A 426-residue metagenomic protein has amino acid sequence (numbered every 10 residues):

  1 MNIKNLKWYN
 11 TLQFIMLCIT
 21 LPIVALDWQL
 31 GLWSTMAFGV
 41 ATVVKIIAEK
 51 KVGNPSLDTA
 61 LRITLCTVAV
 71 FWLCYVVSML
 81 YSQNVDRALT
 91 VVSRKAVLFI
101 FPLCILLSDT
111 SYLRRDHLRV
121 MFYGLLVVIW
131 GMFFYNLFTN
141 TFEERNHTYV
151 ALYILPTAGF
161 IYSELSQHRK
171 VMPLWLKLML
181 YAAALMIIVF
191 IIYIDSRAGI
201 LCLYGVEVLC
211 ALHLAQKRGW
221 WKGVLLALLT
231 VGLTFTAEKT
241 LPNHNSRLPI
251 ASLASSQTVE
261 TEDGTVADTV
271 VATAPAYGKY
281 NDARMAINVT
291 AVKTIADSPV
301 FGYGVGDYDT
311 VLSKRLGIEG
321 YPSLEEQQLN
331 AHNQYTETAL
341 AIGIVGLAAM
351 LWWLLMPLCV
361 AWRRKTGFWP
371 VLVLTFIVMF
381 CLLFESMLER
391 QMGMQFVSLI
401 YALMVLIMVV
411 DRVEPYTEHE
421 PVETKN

Functional and structural regions predicted by a protein language model:
M1-V77, Q83-R87, L107-R119, E164-L178 (+2 more regions): Transmembrane signal-anchor hairpin modules in multi-pass inner-membrane enzymes, especially those that act on
C18-A25, L180-D195, I377-L383: Membrane-interface alpha helices of multi-pass inner-membrane proteins
G31-K45, T90-L103, T148-E164, G199-C210 (+3 more regions): Hydrophobic core segments of transmembrane alpha-helices in multi-pass, intramembrane catalytic enzymes
F38-V43, E207, W353, V371-L383 (+1 more regions): Transmembrane alpha-helices of multi-pass inner-membrane enzymes
I100-P102, T110-K217, K222, L229 (+3 more regions): Alpha-helical transmembrane segments of multi-pass inner-membrane proteins
Y193, L214-P275, V289-D297, V305: A membrane-periplasm/extracellular boundary helix in multi-pass inner-membrane enzymes that assemble envelope glycans
P275-V289, K293-D297, F301-I342: Long extracytoplasmic/lumenal interhelical loops at the membrane interface of multi-pass membrane proteins
I318, A341-F376: Hydrophobic transmembrane alpha-helices and their immediate junctions
